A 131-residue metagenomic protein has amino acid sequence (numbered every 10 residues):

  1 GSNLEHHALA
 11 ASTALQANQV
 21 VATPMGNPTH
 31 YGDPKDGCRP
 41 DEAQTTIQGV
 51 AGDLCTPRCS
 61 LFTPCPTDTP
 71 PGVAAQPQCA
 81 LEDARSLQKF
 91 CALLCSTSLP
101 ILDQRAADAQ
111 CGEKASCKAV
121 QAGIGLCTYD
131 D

Functional and structural regions predicted by a protein language model:
N3-D131: Secreted, cysteine-rich disulfide-bonded mini-domains of extracellular proteins
